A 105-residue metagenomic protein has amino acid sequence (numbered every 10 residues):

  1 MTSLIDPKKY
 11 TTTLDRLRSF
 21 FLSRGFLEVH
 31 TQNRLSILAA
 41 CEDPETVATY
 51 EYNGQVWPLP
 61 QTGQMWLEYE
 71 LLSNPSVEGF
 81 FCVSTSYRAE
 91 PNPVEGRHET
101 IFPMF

Functional and structural regions predicted by a protein language model:
M1-F105: Class II aminoacyl-tRNA synthetase-like tRNA-binding/catalytic domains
